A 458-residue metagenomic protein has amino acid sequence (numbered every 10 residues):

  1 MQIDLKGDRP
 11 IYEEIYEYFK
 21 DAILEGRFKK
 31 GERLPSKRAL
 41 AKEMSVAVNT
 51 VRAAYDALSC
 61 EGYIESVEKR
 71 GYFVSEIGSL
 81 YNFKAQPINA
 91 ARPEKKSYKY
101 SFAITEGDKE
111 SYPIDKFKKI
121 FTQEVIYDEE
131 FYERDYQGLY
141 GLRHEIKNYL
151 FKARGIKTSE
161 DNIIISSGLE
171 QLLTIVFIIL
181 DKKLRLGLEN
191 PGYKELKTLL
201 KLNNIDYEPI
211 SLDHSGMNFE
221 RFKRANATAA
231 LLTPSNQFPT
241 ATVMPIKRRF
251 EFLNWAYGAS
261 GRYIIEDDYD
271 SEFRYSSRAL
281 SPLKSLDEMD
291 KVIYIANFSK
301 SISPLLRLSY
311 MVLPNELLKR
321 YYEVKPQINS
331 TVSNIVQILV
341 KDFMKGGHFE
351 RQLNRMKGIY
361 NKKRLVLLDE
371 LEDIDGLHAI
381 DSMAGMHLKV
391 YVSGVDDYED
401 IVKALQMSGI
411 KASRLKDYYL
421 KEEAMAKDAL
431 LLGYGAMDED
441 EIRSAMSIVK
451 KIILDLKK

Functional and structural regions predicted by a protein language model:
M1-T122, F131, Y322, P326-S333 (+8 more regions): N-terminal basic, amphipathic alpha-helical segments
E130-S260, E272, R278-L286, D290 (+2 more regions): Conserved core of the PLP fold type I
I164, N190-L199, E323, Q327 (+6 more regions): A generic "structured core" feature
D206, Y263, I410-K411: Residue-level detector of anion-binding/catalytic polar loops
D267-D268: Walker B catalytic acidic pair
A279-F298, K319-R320, L430: Conserved active-site segment immediately N-terminal to the catalytic lysine that forms the internal aldimine
Y294-S382: PLP-dependent aminotransferase class I/II
